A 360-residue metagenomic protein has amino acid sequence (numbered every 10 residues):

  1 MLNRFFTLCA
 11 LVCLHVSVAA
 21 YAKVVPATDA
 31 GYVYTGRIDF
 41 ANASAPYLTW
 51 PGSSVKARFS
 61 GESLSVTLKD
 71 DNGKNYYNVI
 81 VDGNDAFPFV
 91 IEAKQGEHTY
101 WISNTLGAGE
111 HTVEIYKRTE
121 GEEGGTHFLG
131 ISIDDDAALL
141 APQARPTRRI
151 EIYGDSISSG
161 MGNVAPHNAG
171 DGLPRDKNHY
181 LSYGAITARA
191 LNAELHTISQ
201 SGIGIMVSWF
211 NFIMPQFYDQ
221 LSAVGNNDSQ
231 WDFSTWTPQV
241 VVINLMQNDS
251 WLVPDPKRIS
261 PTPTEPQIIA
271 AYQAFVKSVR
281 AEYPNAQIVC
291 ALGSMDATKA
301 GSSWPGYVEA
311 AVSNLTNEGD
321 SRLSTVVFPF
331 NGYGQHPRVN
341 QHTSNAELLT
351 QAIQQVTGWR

Functional and structural regions predicted by a protein language model:
M1-F5: Positively charged n-region of N-terminal signal peptides that target proteins for export
T7-S17: Bacterial N-terminal signal peptides
A20-Y153, S158-D176, R360: N-terminal secretory targeting modules
W50-S53, K94, R118-T126, N163 (+5 more regions): Conserved SGNH/GDSL esterase-like catalytic core that processes O-acyl groups on lipids and polysaccharides
R149-Y153, S158, L195-S199, Q239-N244 (+2 more regions): Structural recognition of the beta-strand scaffold that forms the well-ordered cores of secreted hydrolase catalytic
Y272-V276, E309: Generic structural signal for well-ordered alpha-helices, preferentially at hydrophobic/aromatic core positions
N285-T316, T325: C-terminal hydrophobic structural anchor segments that stabilize assembly/packing rather than catalytic chemistry
G334-R360: Histidine-centered active-site loop/cap adjacent to the catalytic His in serine esterases/O-acetyl transfer systems
